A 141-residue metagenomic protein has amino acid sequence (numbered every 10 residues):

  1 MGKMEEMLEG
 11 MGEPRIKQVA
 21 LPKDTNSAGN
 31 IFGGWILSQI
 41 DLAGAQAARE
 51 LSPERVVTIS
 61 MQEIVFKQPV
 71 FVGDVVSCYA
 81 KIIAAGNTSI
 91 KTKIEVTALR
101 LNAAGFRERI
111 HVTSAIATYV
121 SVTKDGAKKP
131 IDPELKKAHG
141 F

Functional and structural regions predicted by a protein language model:
K3-E6, G10, P14-I16, F71-V72 (+1 more regions): HotDog/MaoC-like acyl-thioester-processing domains
L8-I36: Extended boundary segments
A20-L21, F66, Y119: Hydrophobic residues in beta-strands and at strand termini
S27-N30, R49, P69, G105-R107: Short histidine-centered beta-strand/loop micro-motifs that create catalytic or ligand/metal-coordination sites
G34-P53, T123: Active-site helix/loop of acyl-thioester processing domains in fatty-acid/polyketide metabolism, spanning hotdog-fold
P53-P69: Small beta-barrel nucleic-acid-binding modules, principally OB-folds
